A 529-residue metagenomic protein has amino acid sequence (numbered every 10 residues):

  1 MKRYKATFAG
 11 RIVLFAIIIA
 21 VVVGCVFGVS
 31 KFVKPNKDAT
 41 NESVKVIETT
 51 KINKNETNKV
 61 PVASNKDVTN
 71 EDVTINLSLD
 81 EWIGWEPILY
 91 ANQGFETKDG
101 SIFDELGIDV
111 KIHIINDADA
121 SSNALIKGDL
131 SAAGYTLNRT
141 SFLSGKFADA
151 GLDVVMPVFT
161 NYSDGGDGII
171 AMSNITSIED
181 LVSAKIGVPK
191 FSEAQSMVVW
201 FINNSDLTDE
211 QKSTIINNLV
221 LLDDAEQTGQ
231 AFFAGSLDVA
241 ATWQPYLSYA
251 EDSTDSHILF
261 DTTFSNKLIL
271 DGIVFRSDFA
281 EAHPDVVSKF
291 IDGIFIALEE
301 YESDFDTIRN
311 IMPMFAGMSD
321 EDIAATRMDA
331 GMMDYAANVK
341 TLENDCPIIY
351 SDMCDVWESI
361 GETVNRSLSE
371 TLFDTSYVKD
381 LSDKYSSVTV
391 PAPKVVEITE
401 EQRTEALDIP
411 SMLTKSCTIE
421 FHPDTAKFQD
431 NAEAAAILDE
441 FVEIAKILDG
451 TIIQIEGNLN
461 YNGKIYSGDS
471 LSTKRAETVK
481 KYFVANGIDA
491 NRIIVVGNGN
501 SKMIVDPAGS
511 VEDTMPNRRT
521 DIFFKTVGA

Functional and structural regions predicted by a protein language model:
K2-A120, I126, D334-L413: N-terminal hydrophobic or amphipathic helices and topogenic motifs
N36-L222, D238-Q244, K267: Short, glycine-/small- and polar/acidic-enriched structural segments that line small-molecule recognition paths
I75-N76, V110-K111, S183-P189, S236-L237 (+5 more regions): Second-shell loop/turn segments in exported
I83, P87-Y90, N116, A120 (+18 more regions): Extracytoplasmic/secreted proteins, especially bacterial periplasmic and envelope-associated proteins
L137-R139, F147-A148, L207-T208, K212-A316: Pocket-lining segment of extracytoplasmic ligand-binding domains
E281-N365: Secondary-structure end/capping motifs
V364, Y377-I452, T526-A529: Periplasmic peptidoglycan-binding/tethering modules of Gram-negative envelope proteins
N458-A529: Periplasmic OmpA-like peptidoglycan-binding domain that tethers envelope proteins to the cell wall
